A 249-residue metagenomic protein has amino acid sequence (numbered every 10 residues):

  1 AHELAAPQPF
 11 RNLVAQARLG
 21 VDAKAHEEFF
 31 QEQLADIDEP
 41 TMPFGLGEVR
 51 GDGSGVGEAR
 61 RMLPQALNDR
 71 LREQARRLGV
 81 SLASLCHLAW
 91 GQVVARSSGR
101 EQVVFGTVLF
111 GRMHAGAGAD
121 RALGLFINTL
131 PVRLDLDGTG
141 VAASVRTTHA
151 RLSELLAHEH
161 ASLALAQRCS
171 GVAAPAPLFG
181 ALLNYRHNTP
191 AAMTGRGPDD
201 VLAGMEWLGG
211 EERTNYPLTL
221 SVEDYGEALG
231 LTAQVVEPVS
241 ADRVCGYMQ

Functional and structural regions predicted by a protein language model:
A1, Q74, V222-V244: Histidine-centered acyl-transfer/condensation active-site motif and its immediate structural neighborhood
E3-A6, F10, Q16-E28, G53 (+4 more regions): His-Asp-centered acyl/peptidyl-transfer active-site segments
F30, E159, L220, C245: Residue-level signal for inorganic ion chemistry
G55-N68: DNA breakage-rejoining catalytic core of tyrosine-based enzymes
A59-R61, F105, L220-V222, L231-A233: Short beta-strand motif preference
L71: Aromatic/hydrophobic pocket-lining residues that form π-stacking "cages" and hydrophobic walls in ligand
L202-D224: Low-complexity, glycine/alanine/valine/leucine- and proline-rich hydrophobic stretches
